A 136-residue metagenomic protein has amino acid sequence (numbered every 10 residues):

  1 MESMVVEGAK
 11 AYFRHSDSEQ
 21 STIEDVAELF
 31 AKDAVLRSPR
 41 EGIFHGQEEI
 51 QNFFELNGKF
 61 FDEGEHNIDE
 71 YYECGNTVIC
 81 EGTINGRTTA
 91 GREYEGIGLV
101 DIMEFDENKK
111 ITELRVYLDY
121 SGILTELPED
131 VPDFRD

Functional and structural regions predicted by a protein language model:
M1, E55-D136: A beta-strand edge to alpha-helix "cap/lid" segment located at domain peripheries
M1-K32: Short acidic-aromatic low-complexity motifs
S3, H45-E48, Y94: Residues at secondary-structure transition points
G8-A9, A34, G82, G86: Small side chains
S16, P39-R40, E113: Short, flexible active-site loop motifs that bind/organize anionic cofactors or intermediates
T22-G75: A solvent-exposed, acidic/Ser-Thr-rich amphipathic alpha-helical stretch
